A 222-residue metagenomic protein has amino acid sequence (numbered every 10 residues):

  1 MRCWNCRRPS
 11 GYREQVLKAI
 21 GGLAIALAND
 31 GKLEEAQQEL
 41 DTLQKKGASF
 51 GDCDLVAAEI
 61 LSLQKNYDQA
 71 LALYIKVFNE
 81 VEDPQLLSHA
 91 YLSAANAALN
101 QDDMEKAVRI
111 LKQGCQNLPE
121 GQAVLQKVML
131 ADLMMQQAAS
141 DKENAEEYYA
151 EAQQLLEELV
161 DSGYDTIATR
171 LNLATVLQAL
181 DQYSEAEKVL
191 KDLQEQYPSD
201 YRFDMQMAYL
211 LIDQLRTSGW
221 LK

Functional and structural regions predicted by a protein language model:
M1-K222: Alpha-solenoid helical repeat scaffolds
